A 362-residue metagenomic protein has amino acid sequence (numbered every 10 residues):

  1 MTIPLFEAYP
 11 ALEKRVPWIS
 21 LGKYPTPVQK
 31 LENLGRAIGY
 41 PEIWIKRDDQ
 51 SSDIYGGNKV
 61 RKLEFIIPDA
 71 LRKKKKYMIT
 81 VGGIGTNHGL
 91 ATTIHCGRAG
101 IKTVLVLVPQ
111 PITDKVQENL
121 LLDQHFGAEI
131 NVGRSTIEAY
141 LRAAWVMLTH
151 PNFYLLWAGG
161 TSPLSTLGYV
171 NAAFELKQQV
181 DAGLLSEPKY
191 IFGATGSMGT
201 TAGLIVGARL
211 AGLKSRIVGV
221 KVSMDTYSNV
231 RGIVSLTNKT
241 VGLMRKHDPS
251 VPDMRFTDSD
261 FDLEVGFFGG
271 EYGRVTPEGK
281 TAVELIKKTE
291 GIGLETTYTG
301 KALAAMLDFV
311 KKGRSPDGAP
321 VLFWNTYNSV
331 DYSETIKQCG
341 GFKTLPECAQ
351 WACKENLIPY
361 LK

Functional and structural regions predicted by a protein language model:
M1-K362: PLP-dependent amino-acid enzyme catalytic core
